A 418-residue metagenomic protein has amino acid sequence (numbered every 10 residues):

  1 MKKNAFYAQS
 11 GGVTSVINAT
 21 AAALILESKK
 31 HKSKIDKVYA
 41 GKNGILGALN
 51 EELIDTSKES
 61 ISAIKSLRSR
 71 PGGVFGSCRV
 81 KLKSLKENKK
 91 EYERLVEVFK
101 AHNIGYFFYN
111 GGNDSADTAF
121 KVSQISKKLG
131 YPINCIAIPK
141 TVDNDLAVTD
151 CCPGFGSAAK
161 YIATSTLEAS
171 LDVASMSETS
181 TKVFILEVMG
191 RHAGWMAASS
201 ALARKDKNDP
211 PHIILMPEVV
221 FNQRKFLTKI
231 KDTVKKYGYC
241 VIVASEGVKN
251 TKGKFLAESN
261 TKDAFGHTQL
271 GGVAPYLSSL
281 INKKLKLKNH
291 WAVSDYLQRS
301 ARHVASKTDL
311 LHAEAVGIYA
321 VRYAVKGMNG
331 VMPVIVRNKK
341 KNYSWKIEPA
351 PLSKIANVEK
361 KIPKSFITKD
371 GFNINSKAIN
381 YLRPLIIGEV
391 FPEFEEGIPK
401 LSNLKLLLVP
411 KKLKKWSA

Functional and structural regions predicted by a protein language model:
M1-E52: N-terminal phosphate-binding or glycine-rich loops at protein starts, especially the Walker A/P-loop of NTPases
K3-Y7, L67-K81, K140-D150, S180-T181 (+1 more regions): Gly-rich Lys/Arg/Thr-decorated short loops/hinges at beta-loop-alpha junctions or inter-strand turns that position
S10-G12, G41-L46, R79-V80, G112-N113 (+5 more regions): Short, ordered loop/turn segments at secondary-structure junctions
T14-L24, A48-L49, E91-E93, N113-K121 (+5 more regions): Short glycine/serine/threonine-rich phosphate/pyrophosphate-binding segments that cradle anionic phosphate groups
V38, V98, Y106-G111, D117-P132 (+2 more regions): Accessory alpha-helical/coil subdomains and C-terminal extensions that flank or cap enzyme catalytic cores
E51-G105, D114-S115, V142, L167: Glycine-rich oxoanion-binding loops at beta->alpha junctions
F255-A418: C-terminal non-catalytic interaction/assembly regions of soluble proteins
